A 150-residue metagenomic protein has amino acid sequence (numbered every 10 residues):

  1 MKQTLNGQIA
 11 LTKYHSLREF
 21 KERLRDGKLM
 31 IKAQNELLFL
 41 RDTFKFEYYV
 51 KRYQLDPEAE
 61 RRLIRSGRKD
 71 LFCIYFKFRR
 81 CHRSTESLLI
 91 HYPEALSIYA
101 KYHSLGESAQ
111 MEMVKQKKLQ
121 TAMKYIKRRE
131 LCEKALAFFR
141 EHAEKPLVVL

Functional and structural regions predicted by a protein language model:
K2-L150: Alpha-helical scaffold segments
